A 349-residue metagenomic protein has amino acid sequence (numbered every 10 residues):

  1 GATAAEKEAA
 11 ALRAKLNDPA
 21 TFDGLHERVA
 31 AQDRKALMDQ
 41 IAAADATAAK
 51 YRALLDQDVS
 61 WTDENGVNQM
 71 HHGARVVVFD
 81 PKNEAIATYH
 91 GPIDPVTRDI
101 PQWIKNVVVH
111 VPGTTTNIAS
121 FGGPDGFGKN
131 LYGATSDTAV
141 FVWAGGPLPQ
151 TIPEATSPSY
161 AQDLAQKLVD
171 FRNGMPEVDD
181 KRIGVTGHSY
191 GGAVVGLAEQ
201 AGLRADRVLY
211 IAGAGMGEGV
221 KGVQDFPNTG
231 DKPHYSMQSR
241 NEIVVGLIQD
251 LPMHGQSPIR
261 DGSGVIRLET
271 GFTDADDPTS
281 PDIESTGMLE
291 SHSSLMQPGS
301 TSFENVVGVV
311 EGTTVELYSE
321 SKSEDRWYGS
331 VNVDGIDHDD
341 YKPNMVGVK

Functional and structural regions predicted by a protein language model:
G1-K105: Intrinsically disordered, low-complexity charged segments of secreted bacterial virulence and antibacterial
P95-Q102, G113-N117, G122-K181, E199-K349: Lipolytic serine-hydrolase domain surface
N106-V107, I183: Generic beta-sheet signal
T186-V195: Gly/Ala-rich beta-loop-alpha elbow adjacent to hydrolase catalytic centers
